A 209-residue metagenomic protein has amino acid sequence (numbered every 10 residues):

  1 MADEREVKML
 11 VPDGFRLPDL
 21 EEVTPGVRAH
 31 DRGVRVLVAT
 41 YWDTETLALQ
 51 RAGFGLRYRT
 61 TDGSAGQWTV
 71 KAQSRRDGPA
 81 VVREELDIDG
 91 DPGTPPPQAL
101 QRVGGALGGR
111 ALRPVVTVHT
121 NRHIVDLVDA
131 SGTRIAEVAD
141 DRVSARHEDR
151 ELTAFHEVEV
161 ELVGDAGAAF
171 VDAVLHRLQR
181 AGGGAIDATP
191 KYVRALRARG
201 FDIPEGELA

Functional and structural regions predicted by a protein language model:
M1-A209: Phosphate-end processing signature that detects enzymes handling 5′-triphosphorylated RNA and polyphosphate
